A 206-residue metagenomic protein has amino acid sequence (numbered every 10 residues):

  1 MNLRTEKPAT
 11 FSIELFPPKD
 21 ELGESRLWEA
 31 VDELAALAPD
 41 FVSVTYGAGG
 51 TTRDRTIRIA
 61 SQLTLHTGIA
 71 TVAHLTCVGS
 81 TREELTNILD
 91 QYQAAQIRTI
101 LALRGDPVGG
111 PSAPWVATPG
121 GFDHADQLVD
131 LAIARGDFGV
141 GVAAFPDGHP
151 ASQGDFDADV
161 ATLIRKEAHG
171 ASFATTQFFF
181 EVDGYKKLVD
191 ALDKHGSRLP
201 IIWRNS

Functional and structural regions predicted by a protein language model:
M1-V44: Conserved N-terminal beta1-alpha1 strand-loop-helix module at the mouth
N2-E6, V31-A36, I57-G68, L89-I97 (+2 more regions): Acidic (Asp/Glu)-rich catalytic clusters
A9-P17, D40-V44, T71-L75, I100-A102 (+4 more regions): Hydrophobic faces of well-ordered beta-strands that scaffold small-molecule active sites in alpha/beta enzyme cores
T10-W28, T71-E83, G141-A158: Active-site mouth loops of central-metabolism enzymes
A38-I59, V108-P119, S172-K187: Glycine-rich, proline-tolerant flexible connector loops at the mouths of alpha/beta enzymes
G50-H74, G120-V142, Y185-N205: Alpha-helix-loop-beta-strand connector modules within alpha/beta enzyme cores
C77-A94, T118-D123: Glycine-rich anion/phosphate-binding loops
L85, G136-S206: Active-site-adjacent structural elements that line small-molecule/cofactor binding pockets in enzymes
